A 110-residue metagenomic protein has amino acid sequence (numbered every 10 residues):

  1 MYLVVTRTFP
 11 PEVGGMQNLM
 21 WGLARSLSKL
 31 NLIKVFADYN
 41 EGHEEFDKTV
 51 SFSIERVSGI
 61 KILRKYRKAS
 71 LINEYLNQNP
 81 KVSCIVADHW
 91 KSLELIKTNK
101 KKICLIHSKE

Functional and structural regions predicted by a protein language model:
M1-L3: Extreme N-terminal starter segment of soluble prokaryotic enzymes
V5-T6, I106: Alpha/beta-hydrolase
T6-V13, L19-Y66: N-terminal strand-loop element at the rim of the active site of nucleotide-sugar-dependent glycosyltransferases
S28-K29, P80, K97: Short conserved AdoMet
A37-G42, D88-E94: Short, polar loop motifs at secondary-structure junctions
S70-K81: Short, well-structured alpha-helical segments in soluble
V86-S92, I106-K109: Short His-centered aromatic/hydrophobic patch
K102-C104: Hydrophobic faces of well-ordered beta-strands that scaffold small-molecule active sites in alpha/beta enzyme cores
